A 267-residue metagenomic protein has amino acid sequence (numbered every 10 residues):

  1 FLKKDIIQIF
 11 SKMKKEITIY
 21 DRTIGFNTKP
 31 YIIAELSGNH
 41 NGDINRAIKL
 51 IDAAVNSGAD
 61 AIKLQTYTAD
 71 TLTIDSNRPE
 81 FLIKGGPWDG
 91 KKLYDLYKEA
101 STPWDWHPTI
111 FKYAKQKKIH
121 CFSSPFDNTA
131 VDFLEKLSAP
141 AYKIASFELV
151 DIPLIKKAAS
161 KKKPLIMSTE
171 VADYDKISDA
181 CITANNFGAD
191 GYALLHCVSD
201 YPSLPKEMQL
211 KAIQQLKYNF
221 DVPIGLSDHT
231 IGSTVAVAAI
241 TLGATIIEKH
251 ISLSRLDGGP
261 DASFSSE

Functional and structural regions predicted by a protein language model:
L2, I7-E267: Catalytic cores and adjacent flexible loops of soluble metabolic enzymes that perform enolate/carbanion chemistry on
